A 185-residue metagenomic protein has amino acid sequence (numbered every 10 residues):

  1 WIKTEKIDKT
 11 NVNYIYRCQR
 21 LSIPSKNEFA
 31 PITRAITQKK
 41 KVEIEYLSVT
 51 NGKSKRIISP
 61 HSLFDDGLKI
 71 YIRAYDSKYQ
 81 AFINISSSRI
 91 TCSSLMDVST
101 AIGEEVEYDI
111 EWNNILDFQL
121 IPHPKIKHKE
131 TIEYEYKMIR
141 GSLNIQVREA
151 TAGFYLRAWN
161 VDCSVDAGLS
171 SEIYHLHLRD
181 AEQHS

Functional and structural regions predicted by a protein language model:
W1-E45, Q146, L156-A158, V165-L169 (+1 more regions): Bulky hydrophobic/aromatic content
Y46-N51, D76-Y79: Short acidic, glycine-rich loop/turn motifs
G52-K55, Q80-N84, R140-S142: Short, mixed charged/polar active-site loops that provide acid/base catalysis or chelate metal/phosphate cofactors
P60-S62: Short, surface-exposed charged micro-motifs
K69-R73: Short aromatic-glycine-enriched beta-strand elements
Y79-E107: Flexible linker/loop signature enriched in Pro/Ser/Thr and Pro/Gly
I110-S185: Polybasic (Lys/Arg-rich)
